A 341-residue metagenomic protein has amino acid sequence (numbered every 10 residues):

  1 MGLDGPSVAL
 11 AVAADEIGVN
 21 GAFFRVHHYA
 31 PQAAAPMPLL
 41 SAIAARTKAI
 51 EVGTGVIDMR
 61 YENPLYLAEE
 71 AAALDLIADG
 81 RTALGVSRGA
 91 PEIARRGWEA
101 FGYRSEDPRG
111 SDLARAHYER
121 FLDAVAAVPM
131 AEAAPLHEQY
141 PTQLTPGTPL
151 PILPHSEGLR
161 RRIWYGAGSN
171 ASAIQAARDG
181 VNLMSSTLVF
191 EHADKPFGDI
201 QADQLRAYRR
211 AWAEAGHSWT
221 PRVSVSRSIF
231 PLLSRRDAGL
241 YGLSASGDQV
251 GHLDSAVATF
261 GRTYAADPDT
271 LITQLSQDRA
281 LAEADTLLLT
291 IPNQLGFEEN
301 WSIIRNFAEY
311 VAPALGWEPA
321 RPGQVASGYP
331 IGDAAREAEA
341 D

Functional and structural regions predicted by a protein language model:
M1, A22-F24, E51-G55, T82-V86 (+4 more regions): Hydrophobic faces of well-ordered beta-strands that scaffold small-molecule active sites in alpha/beta enzyme cores
M1-G2, Y61-E132, E191: Flexible, glycine-rich active-site loops centered on histidine and acidic residues that chelate a metal or position
M1-I50, A326-P330, D341: N-terminal beta1-alpha1-beta2 module of alpha/beta enzyme domains
G18, V26, I43, L74 (+5 more regions): Conserved, mostly hydrophobic/aromatic
V19-G21, T47-V52, I77-T82, I152-R161 (+4 more regions): Short, well-ordered coil/turn segments that N-cap beta-strands
G21-I43, D58, T187-G198, L288-W301: Glycine-rich, proline-tolerant flexible connector loops at the mouths of alpha/beta enzymes
A33-I57, L113, R305-P319: Alpha-helix-loop-beta-strand connector modules within alpha/beta enzyme cores
E106-I152, S185-T187, A193-D285, E318-D341: An alpha-helical appendage that flanks or caps ligand/catalytic pockets
